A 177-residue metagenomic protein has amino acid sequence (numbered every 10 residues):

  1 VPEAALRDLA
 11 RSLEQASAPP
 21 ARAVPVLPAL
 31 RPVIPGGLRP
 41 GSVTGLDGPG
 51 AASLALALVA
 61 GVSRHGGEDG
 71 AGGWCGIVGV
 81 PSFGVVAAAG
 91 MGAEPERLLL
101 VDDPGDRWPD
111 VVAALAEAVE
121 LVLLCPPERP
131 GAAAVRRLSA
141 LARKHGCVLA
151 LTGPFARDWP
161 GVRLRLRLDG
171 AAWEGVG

Functional and structural regions predicted by a protein language model:
V1-I77: Detector for small/aliphatic-rich hydrophobic stretches
P35, S63, A116-E117, R143: Signal for well-folded cores of large energy- and translation-related assemblies
L58-H65, A133-K144: Catalytic-core regions built around general acid/base machinery
W74-G131, V135-A140: Long, charge-dense
G76, R143, V148-A150: Structural detector of well-ordered beta-strand residues that form the stable sheet scaffold of enzyme domains
P95-E96, A118-V119, H145-V148, G161-L164: Short glycine-/polar-rich loops that comprise or flank the Walker A/P-loop and associated switch/sensor motifs
L124, V148-G153: Structural recognition of the conserved hydrophobic beta-strand(s) that form the central parallel beta-sheet of P-loop
G153-G177: Phosphate-binding/switch region of NTP-binding enzymes
